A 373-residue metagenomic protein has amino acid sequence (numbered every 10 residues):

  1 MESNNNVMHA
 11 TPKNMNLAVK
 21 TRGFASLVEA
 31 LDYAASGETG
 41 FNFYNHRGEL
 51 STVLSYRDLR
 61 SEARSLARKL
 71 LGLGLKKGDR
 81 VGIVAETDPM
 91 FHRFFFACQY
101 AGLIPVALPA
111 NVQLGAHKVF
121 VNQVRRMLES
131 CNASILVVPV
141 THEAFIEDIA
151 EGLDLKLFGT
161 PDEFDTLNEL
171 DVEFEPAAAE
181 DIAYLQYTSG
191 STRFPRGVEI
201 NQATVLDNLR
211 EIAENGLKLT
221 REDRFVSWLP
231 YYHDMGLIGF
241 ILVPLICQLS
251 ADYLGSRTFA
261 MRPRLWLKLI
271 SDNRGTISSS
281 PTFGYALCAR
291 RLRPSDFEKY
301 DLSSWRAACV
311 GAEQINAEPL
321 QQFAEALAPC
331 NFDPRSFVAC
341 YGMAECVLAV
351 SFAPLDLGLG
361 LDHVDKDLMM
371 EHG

Functional and structural regions predicted by a protein language model:
H9-P12, E29-S55, I182-L185, T192 (+1 more regions): AMP-dependent adenylate-forming
N16-A25, P161-I182: Flexible, low-complexity linker/hinge segments
T39, N168-Y187, R193-F194, T204 (+2 more regions): Conserved pre-ATP/AMP-binding loop-to-beta segment of ANL
F41-D88, H92-R93, Q113-F120, D171-P176 (+1 more regions): Conserved AMP-binding/adenylate-forming core of the ANL superfamily
D88-Q113, R126-I135, D223-R224, L242-D252 (+1 more regions): A short helix-loop-beta submotif of the ANL/AMP-binding
Y100-L170, P281-T282, L287: Structural core segment of the AMP-binding/adenylate-forming
L206-R224, D234-T276, R291-S295, L355: Conserved AMP-binding/adenylation subdomain of ANL enzymes
G275-S279, R291-G373: Gly/Ser/Thr-rich phosphate-binding loop
